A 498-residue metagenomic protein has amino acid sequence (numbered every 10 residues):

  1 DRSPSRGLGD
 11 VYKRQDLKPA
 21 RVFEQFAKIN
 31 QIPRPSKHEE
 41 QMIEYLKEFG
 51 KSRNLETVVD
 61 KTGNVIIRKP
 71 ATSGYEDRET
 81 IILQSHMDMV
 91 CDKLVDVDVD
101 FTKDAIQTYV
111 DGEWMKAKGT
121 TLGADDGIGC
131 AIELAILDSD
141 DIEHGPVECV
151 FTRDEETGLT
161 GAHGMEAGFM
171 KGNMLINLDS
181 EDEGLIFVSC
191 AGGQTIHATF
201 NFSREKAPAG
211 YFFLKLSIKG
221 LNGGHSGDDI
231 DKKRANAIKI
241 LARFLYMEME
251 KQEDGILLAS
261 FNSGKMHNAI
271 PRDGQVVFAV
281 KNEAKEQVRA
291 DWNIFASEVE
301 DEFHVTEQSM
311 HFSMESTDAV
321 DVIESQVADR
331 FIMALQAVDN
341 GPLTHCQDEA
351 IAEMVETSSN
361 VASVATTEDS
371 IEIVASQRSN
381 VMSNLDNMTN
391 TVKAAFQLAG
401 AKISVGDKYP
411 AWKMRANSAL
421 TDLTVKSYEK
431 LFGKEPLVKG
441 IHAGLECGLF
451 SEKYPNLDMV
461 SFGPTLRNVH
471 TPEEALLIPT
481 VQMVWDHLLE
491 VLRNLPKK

Functional and structural regions predicted by a protein language model:
D1-Y12: Single conserved hydrophobic/aromatic residue that forms the stacking wall/gate of nucleotide- or nucleobase-binding
R14-E113: Acidic/His- and Gly-rich active-site-bordering loop/insert found across diverse amide/peptide-bond hydrolases
K18-V22, E356-I371, L431-E490: Zn-dependent metallopeptidase/amidohydrolase metal-coordination segment
Y75-T157, A162-N173, F213, A328 (+4 more regions): Active-site metal-coordination/substrate-binding segment of hydrolases, especially metallo-dependent peptidases
M87-M89, V150-G158, S180-E183, N222 (+2 more regions): Acidic, glycine-rich active-site loops and adjacent beta-strand->loop/helix elements that engage anionic groups
E113-K116, T120, E156-T157, H163-R378: Midchain, well-structured core segments that form catalytic/ion-binding scaffolds
K233-Q252, E283-K285, D329-D339, H345 (+4 more regions): His/Asp/Glu-rich mid-to-C-terminal helical/loop segments that flank catalytic regions of hydrolases
N236-I238, R243-F261, M414-L457: Active-site-adjacent substrate-binding region of metalloamidase/peptidase-like peptide-processing proteins
